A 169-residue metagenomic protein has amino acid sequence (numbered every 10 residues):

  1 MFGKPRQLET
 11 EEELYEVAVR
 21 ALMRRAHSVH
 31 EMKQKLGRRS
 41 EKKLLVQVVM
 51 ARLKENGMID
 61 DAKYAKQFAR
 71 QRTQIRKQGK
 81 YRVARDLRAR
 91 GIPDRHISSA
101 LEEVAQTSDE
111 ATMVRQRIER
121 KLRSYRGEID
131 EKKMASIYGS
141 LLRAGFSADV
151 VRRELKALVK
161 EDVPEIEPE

Functional and structural regions predicted by a protein language model:
M1-E169: An alpha-helical, amphipathic repeat domain used for nucleic-acid recognition, typified by the mTERF helical solenoid
